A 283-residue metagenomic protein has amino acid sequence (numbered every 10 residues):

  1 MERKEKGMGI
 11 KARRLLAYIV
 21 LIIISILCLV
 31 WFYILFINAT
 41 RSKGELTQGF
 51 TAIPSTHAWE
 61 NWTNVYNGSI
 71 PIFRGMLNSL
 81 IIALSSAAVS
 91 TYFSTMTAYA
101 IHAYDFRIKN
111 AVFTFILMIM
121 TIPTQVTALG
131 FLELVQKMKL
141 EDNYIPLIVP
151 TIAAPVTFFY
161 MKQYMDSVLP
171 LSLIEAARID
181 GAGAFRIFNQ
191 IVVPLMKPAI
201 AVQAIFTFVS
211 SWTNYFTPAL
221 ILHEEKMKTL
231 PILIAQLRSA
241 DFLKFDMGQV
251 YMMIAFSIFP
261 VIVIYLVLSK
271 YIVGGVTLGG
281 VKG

Functional and structural regions predicted by a protein language model:
E5-G7, R13-G283: A structural signal for multi-pass alpha-helical bundles of membrane permease subunits that mediate small-molecule
